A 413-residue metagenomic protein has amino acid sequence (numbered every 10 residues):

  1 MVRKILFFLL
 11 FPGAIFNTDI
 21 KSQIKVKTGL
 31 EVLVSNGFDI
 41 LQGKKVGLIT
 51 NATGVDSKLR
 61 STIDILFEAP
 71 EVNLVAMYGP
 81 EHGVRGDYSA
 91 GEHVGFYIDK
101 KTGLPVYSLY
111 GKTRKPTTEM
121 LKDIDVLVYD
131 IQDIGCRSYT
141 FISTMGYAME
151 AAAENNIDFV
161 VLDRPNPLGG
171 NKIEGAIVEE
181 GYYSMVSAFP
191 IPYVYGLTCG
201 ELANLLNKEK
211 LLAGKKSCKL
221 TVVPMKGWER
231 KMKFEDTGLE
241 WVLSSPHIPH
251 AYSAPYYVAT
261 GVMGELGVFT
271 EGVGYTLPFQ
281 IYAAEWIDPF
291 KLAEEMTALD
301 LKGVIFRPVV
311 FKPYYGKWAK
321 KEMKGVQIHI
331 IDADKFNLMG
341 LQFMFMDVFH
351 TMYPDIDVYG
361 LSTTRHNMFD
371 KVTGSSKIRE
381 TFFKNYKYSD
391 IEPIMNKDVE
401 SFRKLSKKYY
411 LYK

Functional and structural regions predicted by a protein language model:
M1-I24: Bacterial Sec-dependent N-terminal signal peptides
N73-E81, L162: Short internal beta-strands
G86-A90, V160-Y182: Glycine-rich, charge-decorated loop segments at or immediately adjacent to ligand/cofactor-binding or catalytic sites
V94-I124, C136: Glycine-rich oxoanion-binding loops at beta->alpha junctions
D133-M145: Glycine/threonine-rich flexible loop motifs
Y183-Y257: Conserved anion/nucleotide-ligand pocket segment
G227-V309, P313-Y314: Glycine-rich, aromatic-lined ligand/substrate-binding cores of catalytic and carbohydrate-binding domains
A283-I394: Conserved functional hotspot residues or short segments at active or partner-binding sites across diverse domains
